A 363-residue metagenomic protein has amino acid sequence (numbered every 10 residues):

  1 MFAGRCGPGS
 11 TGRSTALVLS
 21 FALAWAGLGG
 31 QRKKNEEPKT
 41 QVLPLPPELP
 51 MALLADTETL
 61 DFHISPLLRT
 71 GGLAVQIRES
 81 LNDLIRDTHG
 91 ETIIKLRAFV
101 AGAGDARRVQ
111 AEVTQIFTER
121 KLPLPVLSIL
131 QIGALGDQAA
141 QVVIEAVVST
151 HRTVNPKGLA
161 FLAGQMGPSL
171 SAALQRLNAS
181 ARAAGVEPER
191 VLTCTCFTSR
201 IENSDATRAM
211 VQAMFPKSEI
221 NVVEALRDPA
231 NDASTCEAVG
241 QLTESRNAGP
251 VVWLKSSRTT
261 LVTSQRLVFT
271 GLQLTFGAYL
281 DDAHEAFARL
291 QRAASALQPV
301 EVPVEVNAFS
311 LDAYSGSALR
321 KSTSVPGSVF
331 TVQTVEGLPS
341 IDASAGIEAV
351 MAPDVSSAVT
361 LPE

Functional and structural regions predicted by a protein language model:
M1-T11: N-terminal secretory signal peptides that target proteins for export/translocation
C6, S14, R32-K33: Positively charged, low-complexity intrinsically disordered regions
G7-P8, A26, L254: Short linear interaction motif-like sites in intrinsically disordered regions of transcription factors
L17-W25: Hydrophobic helical h-region of N-terminal Sec-dependent signal peptides in bacterial secretory/periplasmic proteins
G27-Q31: Boundary of Sec targeting at the N-terminus
R32-E363: Short, polar/acidic, helix-capping and beta-turn segments at strand->helix junctions that line the mouths
